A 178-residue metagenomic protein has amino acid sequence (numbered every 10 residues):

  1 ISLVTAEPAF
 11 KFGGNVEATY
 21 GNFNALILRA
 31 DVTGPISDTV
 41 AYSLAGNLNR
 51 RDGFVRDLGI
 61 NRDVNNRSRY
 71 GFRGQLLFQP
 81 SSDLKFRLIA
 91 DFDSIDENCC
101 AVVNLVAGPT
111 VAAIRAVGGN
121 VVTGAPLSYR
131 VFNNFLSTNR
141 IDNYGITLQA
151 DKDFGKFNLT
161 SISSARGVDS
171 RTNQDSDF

Functional and structural regions predicted by a protein language model:
I1-F72, L84, Y144, F157-L159: Outer-membrane beta-barrel translocator/receptor signature
N61, R67-F178: Outer-membrane beta-barrel domain signature, strongest for Gram-negative TonB-dependent receptors and also present
